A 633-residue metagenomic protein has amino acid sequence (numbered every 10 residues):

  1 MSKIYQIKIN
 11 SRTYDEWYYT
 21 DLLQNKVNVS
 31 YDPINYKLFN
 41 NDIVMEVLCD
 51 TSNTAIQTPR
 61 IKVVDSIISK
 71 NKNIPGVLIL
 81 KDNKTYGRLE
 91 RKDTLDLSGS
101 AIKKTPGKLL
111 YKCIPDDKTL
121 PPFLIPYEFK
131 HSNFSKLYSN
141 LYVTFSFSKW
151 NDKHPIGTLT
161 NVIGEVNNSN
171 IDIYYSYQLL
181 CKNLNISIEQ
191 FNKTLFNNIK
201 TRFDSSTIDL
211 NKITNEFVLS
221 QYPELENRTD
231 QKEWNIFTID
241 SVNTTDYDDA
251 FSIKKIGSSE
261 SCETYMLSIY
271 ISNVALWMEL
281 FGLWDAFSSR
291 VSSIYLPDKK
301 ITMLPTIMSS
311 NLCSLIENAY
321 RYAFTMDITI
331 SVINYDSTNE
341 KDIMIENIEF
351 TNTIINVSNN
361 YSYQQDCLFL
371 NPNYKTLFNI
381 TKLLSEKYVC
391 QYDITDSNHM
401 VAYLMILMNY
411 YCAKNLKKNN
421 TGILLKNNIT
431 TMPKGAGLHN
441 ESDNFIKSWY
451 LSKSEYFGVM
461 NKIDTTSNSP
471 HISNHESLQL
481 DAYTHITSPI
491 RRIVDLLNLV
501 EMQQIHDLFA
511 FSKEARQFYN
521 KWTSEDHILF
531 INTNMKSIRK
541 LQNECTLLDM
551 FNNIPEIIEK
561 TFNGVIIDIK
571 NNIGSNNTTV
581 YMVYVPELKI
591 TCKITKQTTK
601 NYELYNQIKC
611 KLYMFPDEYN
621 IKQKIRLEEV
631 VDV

Functional and structural regions predicted by a protein language model:
M1-I271, A275-A319, D396, Q597-T598 (+3 more regions): Charge-lined substrate channels and their catalytic hotspots, especially those that engage the 3′ end of RNA
N10, Q24, Y31, D82-N83 (+14 more regions): Asparagine-rich low-complexity intrinsically disordered tracts
W17, N28-Y31, Y127-K130, F145 (+2 more regions): Feature marking long nucleic-acid-engaging regions of large polymerase/nuclease enzymes
K26, Y411, I429-T430, G437-V633: Structured C-terminal cores of nucleic-acid metabolism proteins
V63-V64, L159, D336-I345, I538: A broad structural signal for short, well-ordered beta-strand segments within beta-sheet-rich domains
L109-Y111, F324, T579-Y581: Short beta-strand micro-motifs in enzyme catalytic cores
H154, N168-S169, M278, Y335-S337 (+5 more regions): Intrinsically disordered, low-complexity acidic/polar segments
T160, Y174, Q178, F196-K200 (+9 more regions): Generic detector of well-ordered alpha-helical segments enriched in charged/polar residues, highlighting helical
